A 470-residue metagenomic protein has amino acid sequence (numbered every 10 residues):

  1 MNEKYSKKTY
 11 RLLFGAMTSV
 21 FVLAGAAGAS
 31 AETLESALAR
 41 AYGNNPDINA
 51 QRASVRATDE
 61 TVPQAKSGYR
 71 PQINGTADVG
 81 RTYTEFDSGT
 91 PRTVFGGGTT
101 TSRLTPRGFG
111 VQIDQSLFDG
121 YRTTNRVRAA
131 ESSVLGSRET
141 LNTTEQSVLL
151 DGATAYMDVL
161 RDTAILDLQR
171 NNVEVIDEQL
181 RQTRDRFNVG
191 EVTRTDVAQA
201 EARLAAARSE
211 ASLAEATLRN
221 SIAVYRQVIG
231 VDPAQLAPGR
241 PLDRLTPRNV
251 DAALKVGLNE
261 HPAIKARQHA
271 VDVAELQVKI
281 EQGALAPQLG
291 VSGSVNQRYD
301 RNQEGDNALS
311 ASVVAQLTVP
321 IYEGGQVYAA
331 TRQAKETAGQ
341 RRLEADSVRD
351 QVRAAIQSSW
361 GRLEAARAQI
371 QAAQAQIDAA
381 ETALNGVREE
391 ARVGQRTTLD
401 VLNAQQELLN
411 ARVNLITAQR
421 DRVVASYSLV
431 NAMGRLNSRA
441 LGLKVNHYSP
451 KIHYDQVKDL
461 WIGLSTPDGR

Functional and structural regions predicted by a protein language model:
M1-S30: Gram-negative bacterial Sec-dependent N-terminal signal peptides
N2-K8, Y83, T417-R470: Acidic, low-complexity, intrinsically disordered peripheral segments
N2-R11, S147-L258, R362, A366 (+5 more regions): Periplasmic alpha-helical coiled-coil/stalk elements that build and connect Gram-negative outer-membrane
A29-D78, T84, S116, P233-D272 (+3 more regions): Bacterial Sec-pathway N-terminal export signals of envelope proteins
T33-S36, P106-G108, T154, Q199 (+3 more regions): Transmembrane beta-barrel architecture of outer-membrane proteins
N49, Q72-R92, T99-L104, D114-T143 (+5 more regions): Small/polar (Gly/Ser/Thr/Ala-rich) solvent-exposed segments that form structured loops/beta-strands/short helices used
A50-A65, T144, V148-L168, E178 (+6 more regions): Amphipathic alpha-helical coiled-coil segments
